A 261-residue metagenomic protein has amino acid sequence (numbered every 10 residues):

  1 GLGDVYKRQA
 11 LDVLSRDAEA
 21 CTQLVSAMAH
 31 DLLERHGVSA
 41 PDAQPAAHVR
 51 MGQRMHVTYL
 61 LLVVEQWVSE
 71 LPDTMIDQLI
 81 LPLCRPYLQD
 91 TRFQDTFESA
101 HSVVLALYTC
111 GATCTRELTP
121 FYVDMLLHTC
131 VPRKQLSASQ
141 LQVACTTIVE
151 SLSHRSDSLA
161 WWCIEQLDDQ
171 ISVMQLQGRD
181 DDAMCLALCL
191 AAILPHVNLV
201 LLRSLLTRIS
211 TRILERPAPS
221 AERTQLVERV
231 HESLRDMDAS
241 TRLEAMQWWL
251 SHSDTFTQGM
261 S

Functional and structural regions predicted by a protein language model:
L2-Y6: Short, small-residue-biased leader/transition segments that mark boundaries at the very start of proteins
L11, A40-A47, T58-P72, H101-T109 (+2 more regions): Boundary/linker elements of alpha-helical solenoid repeat scaffolds
V13-C21, R35-G52, W67, R85-F93 (+6 more regions): Helix-loop junctions that connect tandem helical modules in alpha-solenoid scaffolds
Q23-E34, D73-L83, E98-S99, T113-Y122 (+3 more regions): Short sequence/structural elements of tandem HEAT/ARM alpha-solenoid repeats
E70-V143: Long alpha-helical, hydrophobic tracts
L107, E222-S261: Eukaryote-biased recognition of C-terminal alpha-helical segments
G111-T207: Long alpha-helical HEAT/HEAT-like repeat alpha-solenoid scaffolds in very large eukaryotic proteins, especially those
